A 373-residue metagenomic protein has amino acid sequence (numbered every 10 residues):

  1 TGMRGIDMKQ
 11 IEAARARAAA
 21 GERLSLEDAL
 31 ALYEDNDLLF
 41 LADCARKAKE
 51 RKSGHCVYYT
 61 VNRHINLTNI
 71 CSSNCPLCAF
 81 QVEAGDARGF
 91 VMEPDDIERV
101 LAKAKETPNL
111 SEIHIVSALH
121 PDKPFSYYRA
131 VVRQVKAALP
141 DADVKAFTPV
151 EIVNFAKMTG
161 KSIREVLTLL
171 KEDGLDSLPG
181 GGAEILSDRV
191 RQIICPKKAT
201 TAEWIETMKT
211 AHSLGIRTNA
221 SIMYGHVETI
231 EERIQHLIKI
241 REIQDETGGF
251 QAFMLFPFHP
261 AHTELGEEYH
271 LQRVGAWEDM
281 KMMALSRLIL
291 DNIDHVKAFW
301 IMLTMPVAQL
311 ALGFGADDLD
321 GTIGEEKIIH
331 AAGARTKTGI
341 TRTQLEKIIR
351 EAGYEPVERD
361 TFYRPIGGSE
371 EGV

Functional and structural regions predicted by a protein language model:
G2-D37, R99, K105, Q244-V373: Auxiliary Fe-S-binding modules of radical SAM enzymes
F40-G85, G89-V116, L178: N-terminal pre-triad scaffold of radical SAM enzymes
H55, R88-V91, P124-S126, A156-G160 (+3 more regions): Short, solvent-exposed loop/turn segments at secondary-structure boundaries
Y59-R88, D143-V153, P179-Q192, N219 (+2 more regions): N-terminal small/glycine-rich loop or linker at the start of catalytic domains across soluble metabolic enzymes
N62-R63, G85-R88, H114-S126, D188 (+2 more regions): Glycine-rich, proline-tolerant flexible connector loops at the mouths of alpha/beta enzymes
L101, Y128-R133, L167-T168, I205-M208 (+5 more regions): Generic structural signal for well-ordered alpha-helices, preferentially at hydrophobic/aromatic core positions
T107-M208, S213-T218, H226, H295: Conserved SAM/AdoMet-binding glycine-rich loop
I115, A138-L139, D143, E172-A183 (+3 more regions): Conserved C-terminal portion of the radical SAM core fold that forms the substrate/S-adenosylmethionine-binding
